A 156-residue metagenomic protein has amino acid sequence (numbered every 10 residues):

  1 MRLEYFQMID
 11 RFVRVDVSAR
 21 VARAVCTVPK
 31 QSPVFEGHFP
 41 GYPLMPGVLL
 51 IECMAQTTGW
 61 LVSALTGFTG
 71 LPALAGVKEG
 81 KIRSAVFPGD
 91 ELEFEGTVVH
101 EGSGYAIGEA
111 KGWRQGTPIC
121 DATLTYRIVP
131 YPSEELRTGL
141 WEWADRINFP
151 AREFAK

Functional and structural regions predicted by a protein language model:
M1-L3, G67: Short aromatic-glycine motifs in intrinsically disordered, low-complexity regions
E4-M45: Catalytic strand-loop segment that frames the active site of acyl-thioester-processing enzymes
F6-M8, L92, A106: Hydrophobic core residues within well-ordered beta-strands of beta-rich domains
V13, K78, R83, T97-V99 (+1 more regions): Conserved positions in beta-strands of structured domains
A19-V21, P88, V98-K156: HotDog/MaoC-like acyl-thioester-processing domains
C26, E95-V98: Short, hydrophobic/aromatic-enriched beta-strand segments in well-ordered soluble domains
F39-P46, L50-G59, L74: Compact, glycine-rich, soluble single-domain proteins
T57-E93, D121-V129: Hydrophobic beta-strand-centered segment that forms part of the acyl-chain substrate-binding groove
